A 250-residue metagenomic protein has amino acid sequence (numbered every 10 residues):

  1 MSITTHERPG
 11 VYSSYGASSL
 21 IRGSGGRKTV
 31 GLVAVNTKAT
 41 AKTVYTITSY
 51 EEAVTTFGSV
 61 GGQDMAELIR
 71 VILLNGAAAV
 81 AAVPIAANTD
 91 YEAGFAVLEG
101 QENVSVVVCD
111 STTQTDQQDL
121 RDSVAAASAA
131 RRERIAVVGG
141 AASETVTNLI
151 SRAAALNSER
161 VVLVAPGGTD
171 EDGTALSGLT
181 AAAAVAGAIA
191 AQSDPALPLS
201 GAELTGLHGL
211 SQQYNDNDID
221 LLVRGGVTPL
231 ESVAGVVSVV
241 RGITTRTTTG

Functional and structural regions predicted by a protein language model:
M1-G250: Surface-exposed assembly/interface segments
